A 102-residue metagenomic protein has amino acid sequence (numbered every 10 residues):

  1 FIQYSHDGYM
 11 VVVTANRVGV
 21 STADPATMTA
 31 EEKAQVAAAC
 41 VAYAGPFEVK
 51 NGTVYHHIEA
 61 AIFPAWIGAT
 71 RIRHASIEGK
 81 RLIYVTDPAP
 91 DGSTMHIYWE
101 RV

Functional and structural regions predicted by a protein language model:
F1-A44, E48-V102: Lipid interaction determinants
